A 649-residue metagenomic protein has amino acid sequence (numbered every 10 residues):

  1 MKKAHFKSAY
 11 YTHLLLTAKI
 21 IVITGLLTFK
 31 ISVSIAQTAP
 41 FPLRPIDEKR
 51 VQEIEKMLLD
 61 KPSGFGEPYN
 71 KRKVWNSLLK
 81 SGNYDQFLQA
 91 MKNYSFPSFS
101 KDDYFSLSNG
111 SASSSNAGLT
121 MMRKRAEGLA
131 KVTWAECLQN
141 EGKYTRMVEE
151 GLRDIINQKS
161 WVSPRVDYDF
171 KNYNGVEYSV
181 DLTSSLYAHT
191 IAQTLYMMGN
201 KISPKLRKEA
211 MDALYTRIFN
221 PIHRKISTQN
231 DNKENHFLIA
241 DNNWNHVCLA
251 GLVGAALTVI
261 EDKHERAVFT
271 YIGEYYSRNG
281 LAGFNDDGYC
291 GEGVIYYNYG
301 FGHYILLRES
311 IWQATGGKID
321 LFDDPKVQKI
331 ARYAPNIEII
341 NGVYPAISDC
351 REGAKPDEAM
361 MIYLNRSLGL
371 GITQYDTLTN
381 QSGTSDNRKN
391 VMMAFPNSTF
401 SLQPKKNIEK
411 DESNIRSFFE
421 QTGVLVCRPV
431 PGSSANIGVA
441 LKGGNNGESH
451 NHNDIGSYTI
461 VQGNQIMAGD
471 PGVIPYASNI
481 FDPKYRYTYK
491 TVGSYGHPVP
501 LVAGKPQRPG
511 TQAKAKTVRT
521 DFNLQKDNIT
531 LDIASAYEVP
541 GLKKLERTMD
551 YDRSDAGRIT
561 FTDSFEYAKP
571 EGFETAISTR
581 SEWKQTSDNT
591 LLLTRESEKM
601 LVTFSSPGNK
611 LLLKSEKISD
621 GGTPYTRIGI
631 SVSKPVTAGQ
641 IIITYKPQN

Functional and structural regions predicted by a protein language model:
M1-T38: Bacterial Sec-dependent N-terminal signal peptides
S34-Q37, S185, D376, N380-S382 (+1 more regions): CBM-like, beta-strand-rich accessory domains located in the C-terminal region of large, secreted polysaccharide-active
T38-G110: Low-complexity, Ser/Thr/Pro/Gly-enriched N-terminal "stalk/linker" regions
M91-K101, V148-V166, E209-E234, V268-G288 (+2 more regions): Long, well-ordered core segments of solenoidal/helical folds
S106-A117, D167-L182, N232-G251, G291-I305 (+2 more regions): Carbohydrate-binding/catalytic loop surfaces
E127-K143, L186-L206, C248-K263, G302-G317 (+3 more regions): Well-ordered alpha-helical scaffold segments within catalytic/enzyme domains
K171-I295, L306, F400-E409: Active-site lining segments of carbohydrate-active enzymes
F301-M467, S633-P635: Carbohydrate-active enzyme catalytic cores, enriched for enzymes that act on polyanionic acidic polysaccharides
